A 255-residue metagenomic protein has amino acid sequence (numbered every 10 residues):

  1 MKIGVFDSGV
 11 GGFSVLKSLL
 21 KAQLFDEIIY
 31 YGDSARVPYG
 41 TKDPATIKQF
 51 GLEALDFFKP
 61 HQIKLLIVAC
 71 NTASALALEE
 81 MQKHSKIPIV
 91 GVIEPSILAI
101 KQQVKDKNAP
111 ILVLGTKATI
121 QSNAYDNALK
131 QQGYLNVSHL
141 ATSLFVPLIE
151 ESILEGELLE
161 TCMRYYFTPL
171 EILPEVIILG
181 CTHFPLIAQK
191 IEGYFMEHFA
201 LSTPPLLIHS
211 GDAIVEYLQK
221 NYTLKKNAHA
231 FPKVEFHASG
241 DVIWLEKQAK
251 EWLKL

Functional and structural regions predicted by a protein language model:
M1-L255: Non-catalytic structural scaffold of enzyme domains
